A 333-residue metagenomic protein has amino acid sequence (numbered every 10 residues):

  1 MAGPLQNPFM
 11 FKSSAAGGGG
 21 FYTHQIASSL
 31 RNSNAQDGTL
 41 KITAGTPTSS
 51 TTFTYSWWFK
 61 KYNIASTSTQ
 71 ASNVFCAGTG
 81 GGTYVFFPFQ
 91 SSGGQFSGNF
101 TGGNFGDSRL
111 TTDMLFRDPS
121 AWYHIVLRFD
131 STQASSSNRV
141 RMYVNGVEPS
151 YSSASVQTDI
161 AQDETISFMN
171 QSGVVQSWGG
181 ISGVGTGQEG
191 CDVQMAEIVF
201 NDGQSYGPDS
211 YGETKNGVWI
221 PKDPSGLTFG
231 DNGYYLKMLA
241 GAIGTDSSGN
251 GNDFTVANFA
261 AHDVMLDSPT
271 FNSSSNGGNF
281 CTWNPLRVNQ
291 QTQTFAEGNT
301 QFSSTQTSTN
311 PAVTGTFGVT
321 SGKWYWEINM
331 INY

Functional and structural regions predicted by a protein language model:
M1-P8, G38, M238-G298, F302: Short, tryptophan-glycine- and acidic/Ser/Thr-enriched carbohydrate-recognition patches
A2-P4, A16-S205, V218-I243: Extracellular glycan-associated modules
N32-K41, T300-T314: Eukaryotic beta-rich interaction modules
F59-A71, S304-Y333: Secretory/extracellular carbohydrate-interaction modules and structurally similar beta-sandwich "look-alikes"
C191, E213-K215, T255: Low-complexity Ser/Thr/Gly/Asn-rich repetitive segments
Q204-E213: Charged, gly/pro-enriched flexible loop segments at helix/strand junctions
N216-V218, A260: A glycine-rich phosphate-binding loop feature that marks nucleotide/adenosyl-phosphate handling sites
